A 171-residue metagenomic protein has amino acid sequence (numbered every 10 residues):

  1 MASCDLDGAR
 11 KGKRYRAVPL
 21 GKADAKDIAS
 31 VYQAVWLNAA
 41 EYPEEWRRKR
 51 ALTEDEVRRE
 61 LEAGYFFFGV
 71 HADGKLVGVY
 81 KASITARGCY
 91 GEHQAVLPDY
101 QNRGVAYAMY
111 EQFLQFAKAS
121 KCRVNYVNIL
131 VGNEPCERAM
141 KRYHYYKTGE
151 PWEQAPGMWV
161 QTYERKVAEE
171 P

Functional and structural regions predicted by a protein language model:
R14-S30: A short beta-loop-alpha structural element at the N-terminal edge of CoA-dependent acyl/N-acetyltransferase catalytic
Q33-E56: Conserved GNAT-fold acetyl-CoA-binding loop/helix
E56-F68, Y90: A short helix-loop-beta-strand connector motif used in the catalytic cores of GNAT acetyltransferases and, in some
G69, K75-S83, Y90-A95: Conserved beta-strand in the GNAT
Q94-N102, I129-L130: A short, internal acetyl-CoA/4′-phosphopantetheine-binding micro-motif in the GNAT/acyltransferase core
Y100, G104-Q112: Conserved acetyl-CoA pyrophosphate-binding loop and the N-cap/start of the following alpha-helix in GNAT-like
Y107, V131-G149: Conserved active-site alpha-helix within GNAT-family acetyltransferase domains
A117-I129: Conserved GNAT acetyl-CoA-binding A-motif
